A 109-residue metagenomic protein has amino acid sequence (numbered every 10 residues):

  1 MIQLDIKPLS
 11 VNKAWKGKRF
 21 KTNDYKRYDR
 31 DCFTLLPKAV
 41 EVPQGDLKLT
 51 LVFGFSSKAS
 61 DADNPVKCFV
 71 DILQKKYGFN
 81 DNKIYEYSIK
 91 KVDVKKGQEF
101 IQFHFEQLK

Functional and structural regions predicted by a protein language model:
M1-K109: Acidic, proline/glycine-enriched N-terminal capping motif
